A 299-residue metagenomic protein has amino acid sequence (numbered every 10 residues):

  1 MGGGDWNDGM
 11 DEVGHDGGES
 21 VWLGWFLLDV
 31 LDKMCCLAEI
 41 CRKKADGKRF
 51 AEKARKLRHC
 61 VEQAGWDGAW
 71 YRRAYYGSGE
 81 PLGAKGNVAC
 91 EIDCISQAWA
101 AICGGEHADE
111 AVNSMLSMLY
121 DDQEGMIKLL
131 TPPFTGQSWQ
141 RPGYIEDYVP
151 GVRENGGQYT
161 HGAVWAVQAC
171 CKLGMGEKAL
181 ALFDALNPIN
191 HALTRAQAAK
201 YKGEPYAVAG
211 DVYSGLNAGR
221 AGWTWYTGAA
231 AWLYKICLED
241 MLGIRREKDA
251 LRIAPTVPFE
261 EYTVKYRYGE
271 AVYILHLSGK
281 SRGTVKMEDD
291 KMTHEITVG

Functional and structural regions predicted by a protein language model:
M1-D32, C36: Hydrophobic, small-residue-rich alpha-helical packing segments that form membrane-like cores
G4, D8, S20, A69 (+11 more regions): Flexible, active-site-adjacent loop/turn segments at secondary-structure boundaries
N7, L23-F26, D67, Y71 (+3 more regions): Short linear interaction motif-like sites in intrinsically disordered regions of transcription factors
D11-G24, E80-C103, I145-A163, Q168 (+2 more regions): Solvent-exposed loop and edge beta-strand segments that line ligand/cofactor-binding and catalytic clefts
S20, V30, F50, A54 (+8 more regions): Active-site-proximal structural scaffolding
F26-P142, D184, P188-N217, R267: Catalytic cores of carbohydrate-active enzymes
S117-D121, T135, W139, D147-N155 (+1 more regions): Non-catalytic C-terminal accessory modules of carbohydrate-active enzymes
